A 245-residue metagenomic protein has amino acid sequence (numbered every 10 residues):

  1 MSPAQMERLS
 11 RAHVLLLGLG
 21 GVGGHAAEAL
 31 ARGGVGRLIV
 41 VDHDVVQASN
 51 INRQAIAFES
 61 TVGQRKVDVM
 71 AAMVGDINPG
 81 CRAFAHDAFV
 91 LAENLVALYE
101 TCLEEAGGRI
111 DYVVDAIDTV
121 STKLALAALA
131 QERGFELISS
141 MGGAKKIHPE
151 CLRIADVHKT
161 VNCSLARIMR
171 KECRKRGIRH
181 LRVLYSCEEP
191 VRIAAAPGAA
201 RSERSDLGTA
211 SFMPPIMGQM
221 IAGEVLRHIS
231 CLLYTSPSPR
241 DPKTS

Functional and structural regions predicted by a protein language model:
M1-L15: N-terminal charged helix/coil linker that caps or initiates catalytic domains
V22: Hydrophobic/small residue at the entry helix of a nucleotide-binding pocket
R32-R37: Conserved S-adenosyl-L-methionine
D42-I77: Glycine-rich phosphate-binding loop and adjoining beta1-alpha1-beta2 segment of Rossmann-like nucleotide-binding folds
N94-G107: Short amphipathic alpha-helix with an adjacent loop that forms part of the alpha/beta core around
Y112, I117-F212, I216: E1/E1-like adenylate-forming module used to activate ubiquitin-like modifiers and sulfur-carrier proteins
Y234-P239: Conserved small/polar residues in nucleotide/adenosyl-binding loops
